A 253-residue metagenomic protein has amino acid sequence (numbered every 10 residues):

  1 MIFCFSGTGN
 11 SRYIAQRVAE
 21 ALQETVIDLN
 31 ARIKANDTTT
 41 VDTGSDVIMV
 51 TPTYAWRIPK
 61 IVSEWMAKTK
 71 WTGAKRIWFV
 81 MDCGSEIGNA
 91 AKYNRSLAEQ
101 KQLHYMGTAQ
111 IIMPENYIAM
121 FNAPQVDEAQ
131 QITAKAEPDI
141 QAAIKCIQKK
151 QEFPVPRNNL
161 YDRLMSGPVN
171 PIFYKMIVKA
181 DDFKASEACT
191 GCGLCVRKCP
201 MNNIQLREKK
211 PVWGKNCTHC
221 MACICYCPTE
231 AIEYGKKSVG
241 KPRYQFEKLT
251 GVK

Functional and structural regions predicted by a protein language model:
I2, S6-I14, E20-I33, D37 (+4 more regions): FMN-binding flavodoxin-like domain, especially the glycine-rich phosphate-binding loop
T40-V41, K70, M176, C192 (+2 more regions): Generic structural signal for beta-strand residues in well-ordered domains
D42-G44, G73-A74, K179, A185 (+1 more regions): Residue-level preference for short coil/turn positions at secondary-structure junctions
N159-C192, R197: A mid-sequence, solvent-exposed acidic-amphipathic segment
V178, V239-K241: Residue-level signal for pocket-adjacent positions within structured domains
A185, T190, L194-V212, N216-T218 (+1 more regions): Iron-sulfur cluster-binding cysteine motifs and their immediate structural context in ferredoxin-like electron-transfer
G235, P242, T250-K253: Extended non-globular C-terminal regions
